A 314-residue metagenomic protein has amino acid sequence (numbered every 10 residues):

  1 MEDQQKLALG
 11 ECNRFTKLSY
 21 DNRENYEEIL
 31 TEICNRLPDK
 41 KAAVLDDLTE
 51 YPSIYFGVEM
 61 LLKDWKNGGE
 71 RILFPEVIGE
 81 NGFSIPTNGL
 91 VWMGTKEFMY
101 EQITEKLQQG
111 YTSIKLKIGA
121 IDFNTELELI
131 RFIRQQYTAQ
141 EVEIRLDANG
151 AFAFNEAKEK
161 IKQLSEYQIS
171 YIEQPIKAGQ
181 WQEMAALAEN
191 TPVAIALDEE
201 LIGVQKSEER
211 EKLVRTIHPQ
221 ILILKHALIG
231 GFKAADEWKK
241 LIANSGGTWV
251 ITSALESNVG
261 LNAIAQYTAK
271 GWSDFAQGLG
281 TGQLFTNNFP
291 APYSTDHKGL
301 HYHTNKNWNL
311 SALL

Functional and structural regions predicted by a protein language model:
M1-I144, N149-A151, S165, P290-L314: N-terminal capping/lid subdomain adjacent to the active-site entrance of alpha/beta enzymes
W92, I114-F123, R145-G150, Q168-Q180 (+2 more regions): Catalytic beta/alpha-barrel core
G94-K106, N155-E159, Q205-R215: Short, acidic/polar
K96-F98, A120-Q136, F152-E156, I176-N190 (+3 more regions): Active-site-adjacent beta->alpha loops and helix N-cap segments on the catalytic face of soluble alpha/beta enzymes
Q108-T112, Y137-Q140, K162-S170, A186-I195 (+3 more regions): Glycine-enriched alpha-helix->loop->beta-strand junction motifs that scaffold or abut catalytic
I217-L222, L228, A234-I242, T248-V250 (+2 more regions): Active-site capping/gating regions of soluble enzymes
L222, A227-G231, Q277-F285: Glycine-rich phosphate-binding active-site loops on the catalytic face of alpha/beta enzymes
T252-L314: Flexible C-terminal active-site loop/helix
